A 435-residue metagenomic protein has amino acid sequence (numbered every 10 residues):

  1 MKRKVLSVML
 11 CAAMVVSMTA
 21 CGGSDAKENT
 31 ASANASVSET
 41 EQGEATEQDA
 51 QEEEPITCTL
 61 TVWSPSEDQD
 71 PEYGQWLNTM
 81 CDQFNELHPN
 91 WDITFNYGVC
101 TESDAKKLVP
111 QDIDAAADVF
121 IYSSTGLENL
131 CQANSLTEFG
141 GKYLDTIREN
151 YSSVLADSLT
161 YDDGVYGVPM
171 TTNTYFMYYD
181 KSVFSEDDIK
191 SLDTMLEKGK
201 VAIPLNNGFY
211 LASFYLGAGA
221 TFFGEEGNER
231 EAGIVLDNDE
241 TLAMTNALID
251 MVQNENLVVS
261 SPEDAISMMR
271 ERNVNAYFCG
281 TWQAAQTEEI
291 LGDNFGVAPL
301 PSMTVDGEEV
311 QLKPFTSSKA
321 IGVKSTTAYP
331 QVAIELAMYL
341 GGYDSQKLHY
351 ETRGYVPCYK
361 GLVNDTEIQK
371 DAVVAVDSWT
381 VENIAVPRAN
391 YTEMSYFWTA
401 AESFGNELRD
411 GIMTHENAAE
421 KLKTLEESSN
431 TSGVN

Functional and structural regions predicted by a protein language model:
S7, C21-G126, E367, S428-N435: Conserved N-terminal structural module of periplasmic/extracytoplasmic solute-binding proteins
W63-P65, V252-Y329: Extracytoplasmic/periplasmic substrate-binding proteins
W76, M80, A243-A247, A328-L340 (+2 more regions): Short amphipathic alpha-helical coupling segments at ligand-binding clamshell hinges and other catalytic/signaling
Y122-F176, D187, A298-P299, D306 (+1 more regions): Hinge/lid segment of periplasmic solute-binding proteins
T160, R353-P357, V374-N430: C-terminal capping/gating helix-and-loop segments adjacent to ligand/active sites or protein-protein/ligand interfaces
Y166-M170, Y175, D193-I234, E240 (+1 more regions): Extracytoplasmic/periplasmic solute-binding protein
R230-S261: Glycine-centered hinge/linker elements that transmit conformational signals in sensory and ligand-binding systems
A285, K319, V323-S395: Mature extracytoplasmic/periplasmic domains
